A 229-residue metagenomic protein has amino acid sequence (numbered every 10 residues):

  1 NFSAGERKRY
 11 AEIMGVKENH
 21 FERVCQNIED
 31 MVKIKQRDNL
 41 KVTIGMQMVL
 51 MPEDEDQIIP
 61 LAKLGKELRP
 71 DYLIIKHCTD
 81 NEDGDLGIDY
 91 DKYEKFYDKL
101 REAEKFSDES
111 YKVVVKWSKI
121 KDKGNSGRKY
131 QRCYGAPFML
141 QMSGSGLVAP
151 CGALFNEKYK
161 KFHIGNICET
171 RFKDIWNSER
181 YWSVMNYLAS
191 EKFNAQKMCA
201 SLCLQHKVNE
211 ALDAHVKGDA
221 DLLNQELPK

Functional and structural regions predicted by a protein language model:
N1-T170, D174, L212-H215: Radical SAM enzyme [4Fe-4S]-AdoMet core and its adjacent flexible, acidic and glycine-rich loops/tails across
R128, L147-K229: Flexible mid-to-C-terminal extensions adjoining Fe-S/redox cofactors in radical SAM and related proteins
